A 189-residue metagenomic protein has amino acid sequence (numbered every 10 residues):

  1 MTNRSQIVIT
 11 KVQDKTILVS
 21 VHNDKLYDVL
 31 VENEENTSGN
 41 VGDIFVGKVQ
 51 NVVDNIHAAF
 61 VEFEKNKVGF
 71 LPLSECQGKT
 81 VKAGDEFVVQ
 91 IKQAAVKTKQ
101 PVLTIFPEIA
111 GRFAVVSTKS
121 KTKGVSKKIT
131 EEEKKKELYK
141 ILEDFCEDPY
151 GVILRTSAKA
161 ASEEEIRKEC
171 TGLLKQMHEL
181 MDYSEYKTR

Functional and structural regions predicted by a protein language model:
M1-R189: Single-stranded RNA-binding surfaces
